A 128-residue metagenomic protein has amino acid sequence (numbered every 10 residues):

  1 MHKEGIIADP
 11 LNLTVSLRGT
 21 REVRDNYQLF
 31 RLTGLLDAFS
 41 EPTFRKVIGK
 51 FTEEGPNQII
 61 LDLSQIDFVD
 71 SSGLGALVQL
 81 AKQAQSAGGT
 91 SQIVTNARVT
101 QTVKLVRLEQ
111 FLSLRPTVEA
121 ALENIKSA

Functional and structural regions predicted by a protein language model:
M1-G5: N-terminal acidic, proline/glycine-rich, low-complexity intrinsically disordered segments
I6-G49: STAS-typified acidic loop motif
N26, T90-S91, K126: Long, contiguous secondary-structure blocks with strong helical propensity
L35-L112: Amphipathic alpha-helical interaction surfaces in cytosolic regulatory modules
S113-A120: Short acidic-hydrophobic, aromatic-tinged amphipathic segments that line or gate anion-handling sites
A121, I125-A128: A short, charged, amphipathic alpha-helix used as a generic interaction element across diverse proteins
